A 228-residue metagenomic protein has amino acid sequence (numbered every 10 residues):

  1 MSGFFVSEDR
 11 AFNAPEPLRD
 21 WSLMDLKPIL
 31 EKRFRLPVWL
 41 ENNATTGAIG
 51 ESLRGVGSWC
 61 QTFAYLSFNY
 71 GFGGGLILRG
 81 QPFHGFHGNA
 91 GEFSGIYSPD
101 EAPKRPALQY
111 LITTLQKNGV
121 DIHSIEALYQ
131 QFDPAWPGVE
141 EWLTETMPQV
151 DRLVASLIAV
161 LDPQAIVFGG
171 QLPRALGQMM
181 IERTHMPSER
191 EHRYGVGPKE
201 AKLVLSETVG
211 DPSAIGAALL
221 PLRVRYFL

Functional and structural regions predicted by a protein language model:
G3-S7, T46-A48, G73, F83 (+2 more regions): Short, active-site-adjacent cap segments at secondary-structure transitions
F4-T62, G177-R190: Glycine-rich phosphate-binding loop and adjoining helix at the ATP-binding site of ATP-dependent phosphoryl-transfer
S7, K32-L36, R54, S98-L228: ATP-binding/phosphotransfer module of carbohydrate and carboxylate kinases, centering on a glycine-rich
V56-Q109: Glycine-rich phosphate-binding loop of actin/hexokinase-like ATP-binding domains
